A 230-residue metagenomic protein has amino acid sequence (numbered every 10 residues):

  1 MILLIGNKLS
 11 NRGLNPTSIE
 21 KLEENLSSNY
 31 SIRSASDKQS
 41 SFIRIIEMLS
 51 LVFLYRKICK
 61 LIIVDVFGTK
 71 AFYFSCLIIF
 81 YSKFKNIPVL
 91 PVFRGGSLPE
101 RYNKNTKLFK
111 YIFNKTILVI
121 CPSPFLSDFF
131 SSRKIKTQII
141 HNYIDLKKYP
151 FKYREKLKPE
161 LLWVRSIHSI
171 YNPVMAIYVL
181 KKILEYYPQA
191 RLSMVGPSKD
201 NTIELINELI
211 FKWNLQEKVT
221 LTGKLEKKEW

Functional and structural regions predicted by a protein language model:
M1-D37, N86: N-terminal subdomain of nucleotide-sugar transferases
L3, Y153-L184, L192-S198: Conserved donor-binding/catalytic core segment of Leloir-type glycosyltransferases
R12, L146, H168-P173, I183-Y186 (+2 more regions): A short, basic/aromatic alpha-helical/loop segment that forms part of the nucleotidyl-sugar donor-binding site
T17, Y30-L51, K57, I63-S75: A short, charged, and often flexible helix/loop element on the N-terminal side of the glycosyltransferase catalytic
F67-A71, I87-K104, L118: A short, histidine- and acid-enriched strand-loop-helix "catalytic/donor-clamping" loop that lines the nucleotide-sugar
F80-K85, Y102-L118: Membrane-proximal helix-turn-helix segments that form the acceptor-binding/catalytic region of lipid-linked
F125, Y143: Carbohydrate-associated surface elements
E204-K228: Nucleotide-activated donor-binding/catalytic signature segment of Leloir-type glycosyltransferases, i.e., the conserved
